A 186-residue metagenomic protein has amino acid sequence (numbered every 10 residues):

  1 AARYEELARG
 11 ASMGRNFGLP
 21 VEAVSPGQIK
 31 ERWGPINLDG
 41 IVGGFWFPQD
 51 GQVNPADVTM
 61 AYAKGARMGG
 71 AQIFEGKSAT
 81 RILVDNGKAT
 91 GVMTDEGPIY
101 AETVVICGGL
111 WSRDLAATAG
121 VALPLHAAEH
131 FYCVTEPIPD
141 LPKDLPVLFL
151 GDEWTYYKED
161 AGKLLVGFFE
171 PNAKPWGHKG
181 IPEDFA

Functional and structural regions predicted by a protein language model:
A1-R32, D152-Y157, K163: Dinucleotide-binding Rossmann-like beta1-alpha1 core, especially the glycine-rich loop that anchors the ADP
S25-D39, P171-W176: Mobile beta-alpha loop/short-helix "lid" or hinge segments that flank ligand
V42, A128-Y132, D152-W154: Short hydrophobic/aromatic beta-strand or adjacent loop that forms the aromatic wall/cage of a ligand/substrate-binding
F45-T103, C107, W111-D114: Helical element adjacent to the flavin cofactor pocket in flavoenzyme catalytic cores
T94-P146: Central helical "cap/lid" subdomain
P137-A186: Active-site lid/adjacent beta-loop-alpha segment flanking the redox-cofactor pocket in flavoenzymes
